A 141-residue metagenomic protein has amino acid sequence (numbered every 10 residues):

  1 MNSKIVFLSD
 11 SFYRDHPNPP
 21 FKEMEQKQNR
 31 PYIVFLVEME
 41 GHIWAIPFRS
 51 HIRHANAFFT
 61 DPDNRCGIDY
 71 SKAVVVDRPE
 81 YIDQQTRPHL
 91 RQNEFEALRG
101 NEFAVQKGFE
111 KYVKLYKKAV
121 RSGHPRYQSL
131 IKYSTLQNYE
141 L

Functional and structural regions predicted by a protein language model:
M1-Q28: GIY-YIG nuclease catalytic motif and its immediate N-terminal context
F7-S9, I46, V74-V76: Residues in well-ordered beta-strands of folded domains
F12, I52, E80: Residue-level detector of flexible, active-site-proximal loop/helix-junction positions within diverse enzyme catalytic
D15-E25, N56-F58, Q84-N93: Low-complexity, polar-biased intrinsically disordered regions enriched in Pro/Ser/Thr/Gly
E25-N29, E38-K72: Compact nucleic-acid interaction/catalytic patches
I33-V34: Residue-level preference for non-acidic, small/hydrophobic
D61-L141: C-terminal terminal-subdomain/extension
